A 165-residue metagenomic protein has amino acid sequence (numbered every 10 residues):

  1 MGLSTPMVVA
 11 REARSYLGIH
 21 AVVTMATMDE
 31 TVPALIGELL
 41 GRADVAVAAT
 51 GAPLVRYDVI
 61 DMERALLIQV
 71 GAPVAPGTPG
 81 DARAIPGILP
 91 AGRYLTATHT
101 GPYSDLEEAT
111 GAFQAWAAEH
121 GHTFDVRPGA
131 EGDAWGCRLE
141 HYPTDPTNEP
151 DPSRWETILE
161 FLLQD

Functional and structural regions predicted by a protein language model:
M1-D165: A solvent-exposed interaction/effector surface
